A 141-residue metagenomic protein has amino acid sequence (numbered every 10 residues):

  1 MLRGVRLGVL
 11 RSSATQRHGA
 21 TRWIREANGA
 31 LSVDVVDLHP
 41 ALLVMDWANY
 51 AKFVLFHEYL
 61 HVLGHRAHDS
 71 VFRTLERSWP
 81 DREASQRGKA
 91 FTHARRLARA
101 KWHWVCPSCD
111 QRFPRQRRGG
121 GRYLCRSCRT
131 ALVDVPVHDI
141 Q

Functional and structural regions predicted by a protein language model:
M1-F53, V62-Q141: Active-site-proximal or metal-binding-adjacent scaffold patches in catalytic folds
E58: Walker B catalytic acidic pair
